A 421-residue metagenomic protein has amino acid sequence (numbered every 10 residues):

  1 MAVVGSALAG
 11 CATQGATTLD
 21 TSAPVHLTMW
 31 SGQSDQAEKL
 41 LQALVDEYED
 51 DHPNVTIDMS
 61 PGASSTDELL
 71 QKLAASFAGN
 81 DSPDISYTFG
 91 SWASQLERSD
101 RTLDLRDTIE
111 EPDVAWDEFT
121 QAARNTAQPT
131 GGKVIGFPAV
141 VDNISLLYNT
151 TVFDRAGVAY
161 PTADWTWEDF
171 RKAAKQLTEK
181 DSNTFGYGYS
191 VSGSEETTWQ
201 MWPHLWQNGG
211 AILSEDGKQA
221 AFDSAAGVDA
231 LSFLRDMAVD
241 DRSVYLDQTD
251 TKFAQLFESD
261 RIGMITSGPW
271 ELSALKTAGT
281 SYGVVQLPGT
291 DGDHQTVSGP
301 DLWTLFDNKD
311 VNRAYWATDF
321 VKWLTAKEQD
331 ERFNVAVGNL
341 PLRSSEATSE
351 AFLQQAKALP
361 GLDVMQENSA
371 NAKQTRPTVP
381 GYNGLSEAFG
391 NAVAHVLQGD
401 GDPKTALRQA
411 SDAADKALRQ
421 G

Functional and structural regions predicted by a protein language model:
M1-T28, D50, T405-R408, D412-G421: Short, low-complexity disordered leader/linker segments with a strong preference for bacterial N-terminal type II
E47, D51-F119, R155-G157, L256 (+3 more regions): Extracytoplasmic "Venus flytrap"/periplasmic binding protein-like
G90-N143, T197-Q200, G283-V285, A351-K357 (+2 more regions): Hinge/lid segment of periplasmic solute-binding proteins
R106-F119, T162-A163, F185-S194, G210-D229 (+6 more regions): Short, solvent-exposed loop/beta-turn-alpha elements that line the ligand-binding surface or hinge of extracytoplasmic
A122, V285, V335-G384: Long, aromatic- and glycine/proline-rich binding clefts that accommodate carbohydrate-like moieties
D154, Y160, S369-G421: Conserved C-terminal helix/tail region of periplasmic/extracytoplasmic solute-binding proteins
A156, D236-D240, K276-L340: Extracytoplasmic/periplasmic substrate-recognition and gating elements
A173-Q176, D216-L246: Glycine-centered hinge/linker elements that transmit conformational signals in sensory and ligand-binding systems
